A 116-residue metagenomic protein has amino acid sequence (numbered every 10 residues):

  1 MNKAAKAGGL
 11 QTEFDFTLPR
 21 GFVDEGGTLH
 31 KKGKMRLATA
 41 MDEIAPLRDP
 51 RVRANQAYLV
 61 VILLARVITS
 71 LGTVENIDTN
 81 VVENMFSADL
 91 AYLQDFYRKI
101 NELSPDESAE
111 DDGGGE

Functional and structural regions predicted by a protein language model:
N2-E116: Short, surface-exposed, charged amphipathic helix/loop patches that serve as local interaction elements
